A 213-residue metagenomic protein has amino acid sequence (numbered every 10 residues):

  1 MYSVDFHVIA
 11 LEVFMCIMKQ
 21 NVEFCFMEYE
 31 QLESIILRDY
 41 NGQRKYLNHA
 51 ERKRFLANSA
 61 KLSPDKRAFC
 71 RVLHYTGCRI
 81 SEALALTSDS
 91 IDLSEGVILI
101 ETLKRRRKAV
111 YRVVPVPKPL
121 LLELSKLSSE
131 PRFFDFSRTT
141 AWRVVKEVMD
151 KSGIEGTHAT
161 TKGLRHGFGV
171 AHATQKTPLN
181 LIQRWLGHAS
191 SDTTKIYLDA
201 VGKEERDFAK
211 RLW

Functional and structural regions predicted by a protein language model:
C16, F26, H49, A85-L122: Conserved tyrosine-mediated DNA breakage-rejoining catalytic core shared by Y-recombinases
V22, Y29-Q31, I35, R54 (+2 more regions): DNA/chromatin major-groove-contacting recognition/catalytic segments
Y29-K53, R106-K118, P131-R132: DNA breakage-rejoining catalytic core of tyrosine-based enzymes
L47-I80: Basic, Lys/Arg- and aromatic-enriched nucleic-acid-binding interface segment
R52, P117-G156: Active-site/catalytic core of tyrosine-dependent DNA strand-transfer enzymes
S59-P64, R143-R184: Short, basic (Lys/Arg/His-rich) helix/loop patches that form interaction surfaces in the mid-to-C-terminal regions
V72-A85, Q175-T177, H188: A short, glycine-centered helix-capping/turn motif at helix boundaries that positions DNA-contacting or catalytic
K104-K108, L186, S191-R211: Catalytic-site neighborhood detector that most strongly recognizes the C-terminal catalytic loop/helix of tyrosine
